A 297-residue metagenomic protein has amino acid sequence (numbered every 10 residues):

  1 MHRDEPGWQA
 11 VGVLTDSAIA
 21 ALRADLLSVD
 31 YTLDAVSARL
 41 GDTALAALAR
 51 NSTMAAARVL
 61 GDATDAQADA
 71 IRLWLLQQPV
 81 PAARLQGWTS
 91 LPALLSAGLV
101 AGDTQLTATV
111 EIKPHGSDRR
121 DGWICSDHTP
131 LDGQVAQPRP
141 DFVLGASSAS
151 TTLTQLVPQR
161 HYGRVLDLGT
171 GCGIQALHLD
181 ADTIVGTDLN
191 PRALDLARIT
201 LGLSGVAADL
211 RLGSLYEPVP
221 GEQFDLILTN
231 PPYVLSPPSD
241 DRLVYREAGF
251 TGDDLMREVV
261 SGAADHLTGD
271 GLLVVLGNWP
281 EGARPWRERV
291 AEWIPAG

Functional and structural regions predicted by a protein language model:
M1-H2: Conserved binding/recognition cores within well-folded domains
E5-D132: N-terminal auxiliary segments of SAM/dcSAM-dependent transferases
D103-D180: SAM-dependent Rossmann-like transferase core, predominantly class I methyltransferases with a strong bias toward
W123, T183, A207-D209: Conserved beta-strand segments of alpha/beta enzyme cores
P138-S147, Q159, A176, T187-G297: S-adenosylmethionine
A181, G186-T187: Small side chains
